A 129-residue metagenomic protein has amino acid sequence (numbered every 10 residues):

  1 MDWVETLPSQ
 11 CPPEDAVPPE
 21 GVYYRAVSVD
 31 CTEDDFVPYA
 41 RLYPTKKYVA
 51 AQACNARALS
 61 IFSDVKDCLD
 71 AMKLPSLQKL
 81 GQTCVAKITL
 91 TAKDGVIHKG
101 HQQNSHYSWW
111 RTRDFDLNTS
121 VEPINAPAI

Functional and structural regions predicted by a protein language model:
M1-L59, S63-I129: Conserved NAD+-utilizing ADP-ribose enzyme module
